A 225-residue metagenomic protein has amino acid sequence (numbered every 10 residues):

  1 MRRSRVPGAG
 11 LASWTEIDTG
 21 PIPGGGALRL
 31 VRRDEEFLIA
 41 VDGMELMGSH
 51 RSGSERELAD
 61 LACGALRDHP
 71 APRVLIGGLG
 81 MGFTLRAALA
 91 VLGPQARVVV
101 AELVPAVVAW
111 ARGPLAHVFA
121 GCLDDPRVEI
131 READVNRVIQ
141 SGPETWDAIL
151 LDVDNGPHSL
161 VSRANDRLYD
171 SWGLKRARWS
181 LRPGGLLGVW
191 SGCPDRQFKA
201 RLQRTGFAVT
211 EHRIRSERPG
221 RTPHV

Functional and structural regions predicted by a protein language model:
M1, R5-G10, D42-E45, R97-A101 (+3 more regions): A generic short-segment signal for beta-strand/edge and adjacent turn/coil regions
M1-V41, M47: N-terminal auxiliary segments of SAM/dcSAM-dependent transferases
P7-E16, G20-P23, C193-V225: Active-site capping/gating segments
G24, F37, L46, W110 (+3 more regions): Bulky hydrophobic/aromatic packing residues
V31-R67: Active-site-flanking structural segment that lines cofactor/substrate pockets
G48, G82, R196: Loop/helix-junction capping segments adjacent to catalytic residues or to phosphate/diphosphate-binding pockets
S52-L181, V189-G192, T205, T210-S216 (+1 more regions): The AdoMet/dcAdoMet-binding core of the Class I SAM-like
G185: Glycine-centered, phosphate/nucleic-acid-interacting loop/turn motifs that mediate DNA/RNA or nucleotide
